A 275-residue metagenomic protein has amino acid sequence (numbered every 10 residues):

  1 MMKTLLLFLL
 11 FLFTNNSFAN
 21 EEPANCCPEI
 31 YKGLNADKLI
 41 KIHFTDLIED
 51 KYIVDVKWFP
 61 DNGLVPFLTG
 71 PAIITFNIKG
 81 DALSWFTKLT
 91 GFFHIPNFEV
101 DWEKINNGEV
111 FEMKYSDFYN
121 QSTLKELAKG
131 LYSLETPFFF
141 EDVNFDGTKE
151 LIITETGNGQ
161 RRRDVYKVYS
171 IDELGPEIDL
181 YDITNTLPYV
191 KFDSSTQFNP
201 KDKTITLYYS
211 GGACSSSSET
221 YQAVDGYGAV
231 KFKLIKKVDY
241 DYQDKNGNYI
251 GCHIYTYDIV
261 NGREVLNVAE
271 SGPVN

Functional and structural regions predicted by a protein language model:
T4-T14: Sec-dependent N-terminal signal peptides
A19-A82, N199-N275: Acidic, small-residue rich beta-repeat scaffolds with periodic aromatic anchors
I42-F44, S133-V143, Y189-T204: Beta-propeller blade termini
N77-G80, R162-Y181, T220-Y227: Beta-propeller blade repeat segments, especially FG-GAP/WD-type strand-to-loop junctions in 6- to 7-bladed propeller
T87, I178-N185, K233-D239: Beta-propeller fold detector
T90-K129, D241-Y249: Surface-exposed loop and turn segments in beta-propeller and other repeat-based domains that flank or scaffold
Y115-P137, T186-S195, S215: Repeat-based blade/solenoid architectures
N144-E155, P200-T206: Acidic/hydrophobic-patterned starts of short beta strands in beta-sheet-rich repeat architectures
